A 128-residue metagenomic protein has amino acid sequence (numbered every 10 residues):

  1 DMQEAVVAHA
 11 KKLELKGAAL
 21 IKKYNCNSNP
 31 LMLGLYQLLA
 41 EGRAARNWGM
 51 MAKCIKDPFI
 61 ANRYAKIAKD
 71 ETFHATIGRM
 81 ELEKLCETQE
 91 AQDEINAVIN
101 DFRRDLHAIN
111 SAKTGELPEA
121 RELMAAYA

Functional and structural regions predicted by a protein language model:
D1-A128: Non-heme di-metal
